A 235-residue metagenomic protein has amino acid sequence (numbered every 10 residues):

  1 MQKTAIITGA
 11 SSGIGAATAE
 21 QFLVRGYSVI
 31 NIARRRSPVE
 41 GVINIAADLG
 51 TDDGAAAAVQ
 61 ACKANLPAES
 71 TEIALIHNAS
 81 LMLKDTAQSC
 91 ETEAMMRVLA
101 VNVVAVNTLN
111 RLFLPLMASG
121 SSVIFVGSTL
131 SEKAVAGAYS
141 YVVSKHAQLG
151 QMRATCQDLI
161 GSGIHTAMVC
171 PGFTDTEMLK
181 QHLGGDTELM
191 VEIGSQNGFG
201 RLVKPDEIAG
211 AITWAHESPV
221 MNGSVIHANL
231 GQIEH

Functional and structural regions predicted by a protein language model:
S11, A19: N-terminal Rossmann NAD(P)H-binding glycine-rich loop of SDR-like oxidoreductase domains
N78-L83, G231: Conserved NAD(P)H cofactor-binding loop of Rossmann-fold oxidoreductase domains
T86-R97, I193: Substrate-binding pocket helix/loop in short-chain dehydrogenase/reductase
S122-A147, M152-G161, F173: Catalytic loop of short-chain dehydrogenase/reductase
I160, H165, V220-S224: Short, small/polar-rich loop/turn modules that mediate ligand/substrate recognition or access, typified
P171-Q181: Short, flexible catalytic-loop segment of classical short-chain dehydrogenase/reductase
R201-A228: C-terminal substrate-recognition "lid" of short-chain dehydrogenase/reductases
